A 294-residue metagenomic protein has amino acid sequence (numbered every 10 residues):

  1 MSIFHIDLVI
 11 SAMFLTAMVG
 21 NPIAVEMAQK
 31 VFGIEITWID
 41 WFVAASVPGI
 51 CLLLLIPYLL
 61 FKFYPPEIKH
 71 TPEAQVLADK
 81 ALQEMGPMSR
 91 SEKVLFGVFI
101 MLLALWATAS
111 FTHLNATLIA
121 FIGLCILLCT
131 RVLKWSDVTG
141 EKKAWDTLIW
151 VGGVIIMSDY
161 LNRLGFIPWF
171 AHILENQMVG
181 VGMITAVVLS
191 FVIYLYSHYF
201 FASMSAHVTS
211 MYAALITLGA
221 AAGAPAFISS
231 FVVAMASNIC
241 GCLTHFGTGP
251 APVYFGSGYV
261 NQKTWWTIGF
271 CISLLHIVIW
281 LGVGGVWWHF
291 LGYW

Functional and structural regions predicted by a protein language model:
M1-I6, S11-I23, A28-G86, V94 (+2 more regions): Juxtamembrane and boundary regions of transmembrane helices in multi-pass small-molecule transporters and channels
I10-G20, L114-N115, D159-I167, S197-S210 (+1 more regions): Short helix-coil transition sites and intra-membrane helix breaks within transmembrane domains of multi-pass
A45-G49, G86-L95, N115-L118, T139-I155 (+1 more regions): Helical membrane-embedded segments and adjacent short helical loop/helix-boundary regions of multi-pass membrane
Y58-K62, S89-K93, M101-K142: Flexible hinge motifs at transmembrane-helix junctions and intramembrane kinks/re-entrant loops in multi-pass membrane
A78-Q83, D146-L161, M211-G223, I277: Small-residue-rich segments of transmembrane alpha-helices in multi-pass membrane proteins, especially helix faces
A104-L105, V154-H172, G223, F227 (+1 more regions): Hydrophobic alpha-helical transmembrane segments in multi-pass integral membrane proteins
D137-W169, G182-F200: Core transmembrane alpha-helical segments of multi-pass membrane transporters/permeases
G180-A222, A226, V233-A234: Hydrophobic alpha-helical transmembrane segments of multi-pass integral membrane proteins, predominantly secondary
